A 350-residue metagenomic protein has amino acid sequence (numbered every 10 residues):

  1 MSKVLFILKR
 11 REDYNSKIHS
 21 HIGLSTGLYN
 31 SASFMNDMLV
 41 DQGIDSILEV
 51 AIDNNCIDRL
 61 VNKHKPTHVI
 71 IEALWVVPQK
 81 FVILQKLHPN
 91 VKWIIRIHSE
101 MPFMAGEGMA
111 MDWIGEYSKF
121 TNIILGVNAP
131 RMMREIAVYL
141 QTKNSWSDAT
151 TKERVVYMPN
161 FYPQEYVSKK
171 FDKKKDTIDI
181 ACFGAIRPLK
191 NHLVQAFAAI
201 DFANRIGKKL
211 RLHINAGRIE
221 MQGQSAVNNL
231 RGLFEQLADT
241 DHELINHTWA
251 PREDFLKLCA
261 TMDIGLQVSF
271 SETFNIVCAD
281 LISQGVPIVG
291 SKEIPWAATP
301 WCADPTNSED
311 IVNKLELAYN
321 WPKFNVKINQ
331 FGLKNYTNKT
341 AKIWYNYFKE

Functional and structural regions predicted by a protein language model:
N30, T306, L317-E350: A charged, aromatic-enriched C-terminal amphipathic alpha-helix characteristic of glycosyltransferases across folds
S118-R154: A short, active-site helix/loop in glycosyltransferases that binds the activated sugar's phosphate group
R131, T150-S168, R218-I219, G332: Short beta-strand->alpha-helix junction loop in the catalytic core of nucleotide-activated group-transfer enzymes
K170-K190, A196-I200, H213: Conserved donor-binding/catalytic core segment of Leloir-type glycosyltransferases
K209-L230: Glycosyltransferase donor-sugar binding loop
V227-W249: Nucleotide-activated donor-binding/catalytic signature segment of Leloir-type glycosyltransferases, i.e., the conserved
F270: Aromatic "clamp/platform" in nucleotide-sugar-dependent glycosyltransferases that forms part of the donor/acceptor
S283-G290: Short hydrophobic beta-strand element within catalytic cores of glycosyltransferases and related nucleotide-activated
